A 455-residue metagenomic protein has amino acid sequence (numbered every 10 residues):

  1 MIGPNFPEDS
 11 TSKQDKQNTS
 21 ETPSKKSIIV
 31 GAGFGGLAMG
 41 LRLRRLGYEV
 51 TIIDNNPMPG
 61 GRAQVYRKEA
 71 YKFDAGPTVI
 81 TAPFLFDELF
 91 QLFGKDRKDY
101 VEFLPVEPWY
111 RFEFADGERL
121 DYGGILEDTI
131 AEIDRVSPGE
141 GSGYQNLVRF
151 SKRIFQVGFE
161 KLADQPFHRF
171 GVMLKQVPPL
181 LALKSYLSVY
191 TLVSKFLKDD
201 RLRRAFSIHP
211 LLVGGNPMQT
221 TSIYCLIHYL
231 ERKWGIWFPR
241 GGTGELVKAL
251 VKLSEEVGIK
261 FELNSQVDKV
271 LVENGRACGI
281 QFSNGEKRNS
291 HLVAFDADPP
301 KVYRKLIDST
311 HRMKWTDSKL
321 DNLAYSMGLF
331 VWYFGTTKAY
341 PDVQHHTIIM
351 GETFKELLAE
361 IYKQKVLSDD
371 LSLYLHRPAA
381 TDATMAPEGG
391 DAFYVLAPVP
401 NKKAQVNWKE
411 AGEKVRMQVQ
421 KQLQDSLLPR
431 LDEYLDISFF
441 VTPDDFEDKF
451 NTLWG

Functional and structural regions predicted by a protein language model:
M1-I28, R45-L46: Extreme N-terminal leader/targeting segments of oxidoreductases
E21-R153: N-terminal glycine-rich phosphate/pyrophosphate-binding loop and immediately adjacent elements
A115-T220: Rossmann-like flavin
D199-V213, D370-Y374, P429-G455: A glycine-rich dinucleotide-binding beta-alpha-beta segment and adjacent secondary-structure elements that constitute
G215-T221, D382-G390, D445-G455: FAD-binding beta-loop-beta segment adjacent to the flavin cofactor pocket
L226-Q281: Helical element adjacent to the flavin cofactor pocket in flavoenzyme catalytic cores
Q266-P387: Mid-domain catalytic core of redox enzymes that form a hydrophobic substrate pocket/lid adjacent to a catalytic redox
A339-Y340, V366-S368, W408-D448: Flavin-binding catalytic cores
